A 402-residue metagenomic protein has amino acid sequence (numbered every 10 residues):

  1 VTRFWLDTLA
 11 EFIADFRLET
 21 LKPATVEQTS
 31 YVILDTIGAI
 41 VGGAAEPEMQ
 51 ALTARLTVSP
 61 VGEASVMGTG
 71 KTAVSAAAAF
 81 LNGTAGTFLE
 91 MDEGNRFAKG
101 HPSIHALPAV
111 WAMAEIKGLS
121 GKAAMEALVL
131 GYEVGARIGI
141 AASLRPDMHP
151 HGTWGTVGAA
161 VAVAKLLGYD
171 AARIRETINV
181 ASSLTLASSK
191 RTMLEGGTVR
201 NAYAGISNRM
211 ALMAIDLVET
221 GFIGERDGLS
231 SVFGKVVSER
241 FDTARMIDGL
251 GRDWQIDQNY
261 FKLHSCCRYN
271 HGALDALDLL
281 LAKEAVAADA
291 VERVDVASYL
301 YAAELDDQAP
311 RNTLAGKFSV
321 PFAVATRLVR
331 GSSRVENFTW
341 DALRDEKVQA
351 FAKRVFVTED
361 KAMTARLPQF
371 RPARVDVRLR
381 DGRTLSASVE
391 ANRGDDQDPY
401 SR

Functional and structural regions predicted by a protein language model:
V1-K99, T192, G196-R209, D216-R402: Terminal-appendage/accessory-domain detector
F12, A112-M113, V163, L280: Residues within well-ordered alpha helices
V26, S30, L34, A106 (+2 more regions): Hydrophobic face of alpha-helices
G83-I138: Hydrophobic alpha-helical hairpins/lids featuring a short glycine-rich hinge
G86, H105-L107, E133, S183-A187 (+2 more regions): Short connector loops/turns at beta-strand edges and beta->alpha or beta->beta junctions
R96-S103, M148-T153, S188, L263: Short helix-coil transition sites and intra-membrane helix breaks within transmembrane domains of multi-pass
I104-A112, E133, W154, G158-A162 (+2 more regions): Short amphipathic alpha-helical face segments that pack within enzyme cores and frequently flank/anchor catalytic
E115-R209, M213, T220, E225-V236: Glycine-rich, mobile lid/loop segments that gate access to catalytic sites or pores
